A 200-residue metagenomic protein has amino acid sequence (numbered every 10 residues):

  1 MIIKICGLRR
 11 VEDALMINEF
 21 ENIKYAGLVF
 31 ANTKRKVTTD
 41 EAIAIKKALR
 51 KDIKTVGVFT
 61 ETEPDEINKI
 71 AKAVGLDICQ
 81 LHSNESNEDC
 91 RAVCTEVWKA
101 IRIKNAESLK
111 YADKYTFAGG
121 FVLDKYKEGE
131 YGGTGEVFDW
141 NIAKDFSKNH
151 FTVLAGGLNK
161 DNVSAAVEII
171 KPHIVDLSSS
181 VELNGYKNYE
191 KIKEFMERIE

Functional and structural regions predicted by a protein language model:
M1-E200: Conserved N-terminal beta1-alpha1 strand-loop-helix module at the mouth
